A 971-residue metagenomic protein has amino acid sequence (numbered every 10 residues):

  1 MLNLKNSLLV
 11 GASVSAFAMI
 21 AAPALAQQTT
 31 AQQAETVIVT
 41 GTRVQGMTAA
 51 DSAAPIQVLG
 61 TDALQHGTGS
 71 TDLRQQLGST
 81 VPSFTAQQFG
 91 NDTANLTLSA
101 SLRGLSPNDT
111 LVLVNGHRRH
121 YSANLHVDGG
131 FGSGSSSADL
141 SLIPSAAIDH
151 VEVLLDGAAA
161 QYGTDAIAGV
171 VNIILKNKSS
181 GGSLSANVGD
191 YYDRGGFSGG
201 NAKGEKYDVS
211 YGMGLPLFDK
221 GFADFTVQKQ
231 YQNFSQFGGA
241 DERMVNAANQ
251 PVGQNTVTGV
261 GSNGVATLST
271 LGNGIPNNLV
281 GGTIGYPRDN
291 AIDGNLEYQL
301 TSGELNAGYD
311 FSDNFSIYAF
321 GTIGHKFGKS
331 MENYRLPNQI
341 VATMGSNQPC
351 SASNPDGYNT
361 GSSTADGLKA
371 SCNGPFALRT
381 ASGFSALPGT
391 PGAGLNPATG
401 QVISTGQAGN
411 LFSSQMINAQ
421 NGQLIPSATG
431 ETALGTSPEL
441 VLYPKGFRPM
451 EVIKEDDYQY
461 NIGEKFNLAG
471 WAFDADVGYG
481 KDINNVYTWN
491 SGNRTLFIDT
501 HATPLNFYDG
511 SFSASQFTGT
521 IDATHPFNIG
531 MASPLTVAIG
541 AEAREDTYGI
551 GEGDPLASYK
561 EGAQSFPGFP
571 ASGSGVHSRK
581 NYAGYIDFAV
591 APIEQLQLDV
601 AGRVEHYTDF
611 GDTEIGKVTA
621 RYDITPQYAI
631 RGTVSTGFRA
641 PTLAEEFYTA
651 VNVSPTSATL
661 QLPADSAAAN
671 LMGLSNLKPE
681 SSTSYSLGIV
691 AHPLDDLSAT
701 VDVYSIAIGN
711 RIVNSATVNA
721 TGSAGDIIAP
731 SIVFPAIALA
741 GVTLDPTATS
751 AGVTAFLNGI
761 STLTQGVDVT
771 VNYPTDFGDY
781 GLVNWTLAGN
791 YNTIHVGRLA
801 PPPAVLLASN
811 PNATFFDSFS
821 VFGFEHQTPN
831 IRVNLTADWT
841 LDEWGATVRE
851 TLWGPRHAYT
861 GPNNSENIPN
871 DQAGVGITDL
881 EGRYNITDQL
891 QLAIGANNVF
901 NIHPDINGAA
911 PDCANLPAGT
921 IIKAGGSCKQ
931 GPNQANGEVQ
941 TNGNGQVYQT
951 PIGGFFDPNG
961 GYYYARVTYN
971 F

Functional and structural regions predicted by a protein language model:
V37-S70, A123-S133, S185: N-terminal periplasmic "start-of-domain" segments of outer-membrane beta-barrel proteins
T40, R119, S133-S185, Q236: A beta-strand signature from Gram-negative outer-membrane beta-barrel systems, especially the internal plug domain
G46, L77-A123, D165: Extracytoplasmic beta-strand/coil segments of soluble accessory domains associated with Gram-negative outer-membrane
S180, F197-K445, P449-G463, N467 (+1 more regions): Transmembrane beta-barrel wall of Gram-negative outer-membrane proteins
P449, Y479, N490-Q597, A800-N834: Outer-membrane beta-barrel transmembrane domain signature of Gram-negative proteins, especially the mid-to-C-terminal
I539, Y704-T860: Gram-negative outer-membrane beta-barrel transporters
F569-N581, D623, Q627, G637-T700 (+5 more regions): Outer-membrane beta-barrel signature, preferentially recognizing the C-terminal barrel domain of Gram-negative
I708-G709, T793, E850-T860, Y884-F971: C-terminal beta-signal and adjacent terminal beta-strands/loops of Gram-negative outer-membrane beta-barrel proteins
